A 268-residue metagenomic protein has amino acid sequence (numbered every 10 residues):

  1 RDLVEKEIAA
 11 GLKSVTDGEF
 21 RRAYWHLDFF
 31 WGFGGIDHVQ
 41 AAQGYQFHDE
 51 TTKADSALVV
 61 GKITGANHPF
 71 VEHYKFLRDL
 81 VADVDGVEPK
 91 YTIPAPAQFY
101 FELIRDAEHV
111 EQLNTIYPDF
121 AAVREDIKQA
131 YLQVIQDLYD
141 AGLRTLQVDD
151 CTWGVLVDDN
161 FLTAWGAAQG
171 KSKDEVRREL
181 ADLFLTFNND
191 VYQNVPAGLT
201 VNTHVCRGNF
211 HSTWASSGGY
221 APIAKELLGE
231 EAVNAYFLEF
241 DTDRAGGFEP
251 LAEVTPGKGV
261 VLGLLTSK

Functional and structural regions predicted by a protein language model:
R1-K268: Domain-level signal for soluble alpha/beta catalytic cores
